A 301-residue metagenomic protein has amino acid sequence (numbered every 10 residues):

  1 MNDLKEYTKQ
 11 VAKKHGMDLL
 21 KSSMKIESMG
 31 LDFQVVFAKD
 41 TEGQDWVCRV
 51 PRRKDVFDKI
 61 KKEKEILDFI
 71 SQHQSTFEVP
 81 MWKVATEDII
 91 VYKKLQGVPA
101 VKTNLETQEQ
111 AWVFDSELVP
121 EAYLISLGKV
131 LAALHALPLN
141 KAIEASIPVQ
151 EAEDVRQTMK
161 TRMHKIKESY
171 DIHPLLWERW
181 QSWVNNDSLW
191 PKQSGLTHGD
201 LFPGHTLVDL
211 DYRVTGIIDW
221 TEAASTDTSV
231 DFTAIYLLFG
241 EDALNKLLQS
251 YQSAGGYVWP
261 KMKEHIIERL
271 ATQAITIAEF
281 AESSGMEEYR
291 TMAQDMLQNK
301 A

Functional and structural regions predicted by a protein language model:
D3-D18, Q96, A111-I125, A132-G199 (+3 more regions): An alpha-helical support segment within catalytic cores of ATP-dependent transferases
A12-K21, Q74-E78, V258-W259: Short secondary-structure junctions
S23-I147: ATP-binding pocket architecture of kinase catalytic cores
Q34-K39, C48, Q181-V230: Active-site acidic catalytic loop and adjacent metal/ATP-binding pocket of ATP-dependent phosphoryl transfer enzymes
V35, C48, W82, K93 (+7 more regions): Generic structural signal for small/hydrophobic residues in well-ordered secondary structure, especially within
K64-E65, T107-E109, E151, T233-I235 (+1 more regions): Glycine-rich, phosphate-binding/catalytic loops in enzymes
I125, K192, S225, T233-A301: Helix-rich C-terminal or lid/interface subdomains of diverse kinases
